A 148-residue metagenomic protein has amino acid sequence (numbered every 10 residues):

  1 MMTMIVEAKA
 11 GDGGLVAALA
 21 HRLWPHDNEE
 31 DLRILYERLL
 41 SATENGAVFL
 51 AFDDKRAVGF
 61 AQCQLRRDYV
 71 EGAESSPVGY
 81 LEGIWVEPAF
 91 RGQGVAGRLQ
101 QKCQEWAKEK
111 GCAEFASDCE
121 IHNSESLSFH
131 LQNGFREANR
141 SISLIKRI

Functional and structural regions predicted by a protein language model:
T3-V16: A short beta-loop-alpha structural element at the N-terminal edge of CoA-dependent acyl/N-acetyltransferase catalytic
G13, A17-D31, Y69: Helix-loop element at the rim of GNAT/NAT acetyltransferase active sites that forms part of the acceptor-substrate
N28-F52, Q62: Active-site rim helix/loop that mediates acceptor-substrate recognition in acyltransferases
L50, R56-L65, Y80, W85: Conserved beta-strand in the GNAT
D68-L81, R91, A138-N139: A conserved beta-turn-beta hairpin within the catalytic core of GNAT-like acetyltransferases that forms part
V86, G92-E105, S128, Q132: Conserved acetyl-CoA-binding loop-helix of GNAT-fold acetyltransferases
G97, E109, I121-N139: Conserved active-site alpha-helix within GNAT-family acetyltransferase domains
A107-D118: Conserved GNAT acetyl-CoA-binding A-motif
